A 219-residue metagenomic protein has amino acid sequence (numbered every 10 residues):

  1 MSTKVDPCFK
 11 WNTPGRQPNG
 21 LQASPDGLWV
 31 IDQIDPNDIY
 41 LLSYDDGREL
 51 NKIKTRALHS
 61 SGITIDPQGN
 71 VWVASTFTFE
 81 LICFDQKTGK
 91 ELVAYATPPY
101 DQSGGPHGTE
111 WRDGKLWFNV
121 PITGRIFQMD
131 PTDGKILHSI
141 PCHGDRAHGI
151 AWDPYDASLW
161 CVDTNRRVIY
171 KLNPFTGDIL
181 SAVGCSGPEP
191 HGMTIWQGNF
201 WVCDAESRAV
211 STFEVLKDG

Functional and structural regions predicted by a protein language model:
M1-K4: Blade/loop signatures of beta-propeller domains
D6-N12, R48-K54, K90-Y100, K135-P141 (+1 more regions): A short beta-strand motif characteristic of beta-propeller blades
T13-P25, R56-P67, P98-G114, H143-A157 (+2 more regions): Beta-rich, blade/repeat-based domains predominating in secreted/periplasmic proteins but also intracellular
P14, V30-D35, V71-F79, L116-T123 (+2 more regions): Conserved beta-strand positions in repeat-built beta-propeller and related beta-rich domains
I31-D46: Beta-propeller domains
S43-G47, D85-G89, D130-G134, N173-G177 (+1 more regions): Short loop/turn segments that connect beta-strands within beta-propeller blades
C83, K90-G124, Q128: Hydrophobic, well-structured mid-protein blocks that either form specific transmembrane helices
